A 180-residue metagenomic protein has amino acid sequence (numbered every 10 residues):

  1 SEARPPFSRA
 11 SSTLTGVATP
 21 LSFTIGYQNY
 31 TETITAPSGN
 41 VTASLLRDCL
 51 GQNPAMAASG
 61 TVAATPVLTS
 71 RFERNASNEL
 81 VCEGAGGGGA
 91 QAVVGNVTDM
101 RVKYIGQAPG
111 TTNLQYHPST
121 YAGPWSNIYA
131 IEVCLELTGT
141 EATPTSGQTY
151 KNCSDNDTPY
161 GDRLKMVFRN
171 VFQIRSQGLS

Functional and structural regions predicted by a protein language model:
S1-G88, V94: Extracytoplasmic beta-strand-rich oligomerization domains located immediately C-terminal to a leader/signal peptide
R4, S11, A18, N29 (+1 more regions): Short linear sequence signals and composition-biased patches located at protein termini or domain-edge surfaces
